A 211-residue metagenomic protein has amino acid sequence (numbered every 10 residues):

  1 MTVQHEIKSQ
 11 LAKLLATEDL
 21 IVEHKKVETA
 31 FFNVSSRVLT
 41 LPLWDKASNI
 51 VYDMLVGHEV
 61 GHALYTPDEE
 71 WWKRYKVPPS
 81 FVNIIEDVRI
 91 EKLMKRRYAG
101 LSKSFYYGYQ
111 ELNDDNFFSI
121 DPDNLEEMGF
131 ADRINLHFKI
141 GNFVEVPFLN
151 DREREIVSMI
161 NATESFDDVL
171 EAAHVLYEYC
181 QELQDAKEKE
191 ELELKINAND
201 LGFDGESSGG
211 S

Functional and structural regions predicted by a protein language model:
M1-S211: Short, functionally important secondary-structure microenvironments
